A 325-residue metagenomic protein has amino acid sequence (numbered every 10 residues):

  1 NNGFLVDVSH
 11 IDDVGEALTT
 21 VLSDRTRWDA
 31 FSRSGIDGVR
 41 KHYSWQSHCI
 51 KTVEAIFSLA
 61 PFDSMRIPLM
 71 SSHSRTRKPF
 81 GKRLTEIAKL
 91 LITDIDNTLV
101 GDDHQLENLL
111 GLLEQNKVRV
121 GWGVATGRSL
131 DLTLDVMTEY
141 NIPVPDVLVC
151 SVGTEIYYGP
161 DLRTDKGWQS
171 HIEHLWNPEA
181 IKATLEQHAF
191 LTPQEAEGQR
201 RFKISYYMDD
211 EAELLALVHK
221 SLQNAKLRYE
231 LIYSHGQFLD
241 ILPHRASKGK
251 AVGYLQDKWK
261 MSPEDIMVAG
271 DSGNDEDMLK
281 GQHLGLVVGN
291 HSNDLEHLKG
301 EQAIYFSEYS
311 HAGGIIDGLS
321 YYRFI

Functional and structural regions predicted by a protein language model:
N1-T19, T26-R27: Change "using UDP/GDP/dTDP sugars" to "using nucleotide sugars
L5, T98-L99: Hydrophobic "anchor" residues
V8-S9, S23, Y43, S310: Residue-level signal for the nucleotide or nucleotide-sugar donor/cofactor binding architecture
D13-A17, F31, S44, H48-T52 (+2 more regions): Hydrophobic alpha-helical packing elements
W28-A30, S34-I95, G111, Q115 (+2 more regions): Non-catalytic pre-domain segments flanking phosphatase-related domains
E86, L242, G249-I325: Mg2+-dependent phosphoryl-transfer enzymes with acidic/Ser/Thr/Gly-rich catalytic loops
Q105-A196, N290: Active-site phosphate-binding/coordination module
A180-G281: Conserved acidic, metal-coordinating active-site core of Asp-based, Mg2+-dependent phosphoryl-transfer enzymes
